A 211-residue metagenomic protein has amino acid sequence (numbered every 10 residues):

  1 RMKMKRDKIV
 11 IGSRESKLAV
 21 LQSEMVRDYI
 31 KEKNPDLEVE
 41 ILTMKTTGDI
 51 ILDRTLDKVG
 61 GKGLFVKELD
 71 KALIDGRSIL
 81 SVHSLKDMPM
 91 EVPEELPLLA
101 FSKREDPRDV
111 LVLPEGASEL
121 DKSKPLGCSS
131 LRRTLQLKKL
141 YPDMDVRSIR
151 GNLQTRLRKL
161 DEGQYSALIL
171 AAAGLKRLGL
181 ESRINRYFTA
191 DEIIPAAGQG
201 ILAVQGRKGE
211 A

Functional and structural regions predicted by a protein language model:
M2-A211: Domain-level signature for soluble enzymes in the chorismate/prephenate branch of the shikimate pathway
